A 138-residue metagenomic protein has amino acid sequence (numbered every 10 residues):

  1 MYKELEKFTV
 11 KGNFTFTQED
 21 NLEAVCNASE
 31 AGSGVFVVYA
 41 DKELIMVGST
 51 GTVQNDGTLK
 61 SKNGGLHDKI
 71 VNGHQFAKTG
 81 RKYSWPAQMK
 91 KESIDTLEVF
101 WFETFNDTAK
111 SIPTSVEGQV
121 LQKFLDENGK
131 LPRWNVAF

Functional and structural regions predicted by a protein language model:
M1-I45, S49-F138: Boundary/linker segments flanking structured domains
